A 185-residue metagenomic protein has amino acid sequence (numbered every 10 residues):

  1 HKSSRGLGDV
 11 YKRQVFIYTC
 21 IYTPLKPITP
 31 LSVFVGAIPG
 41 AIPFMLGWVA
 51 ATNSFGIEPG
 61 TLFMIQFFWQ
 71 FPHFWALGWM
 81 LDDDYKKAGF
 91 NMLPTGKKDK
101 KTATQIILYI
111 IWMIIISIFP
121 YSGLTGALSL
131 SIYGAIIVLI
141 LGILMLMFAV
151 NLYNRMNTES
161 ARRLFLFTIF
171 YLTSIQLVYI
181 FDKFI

Functional and structural regions predicted by a protein language model:
H1-Y11: Single conserved hydrophobic/aromatic residue that forms the stacking wall/gate of nucleotide- or nucleobase-binding
F16-I21, I65-D82, I114-S117, G142-L152: Transmembrane alpha-helical segments that form the membrane-embedded catalytic/substrate-channel core of multi-pass
T23-L31, W48-S54, T125-S129, T158: Membrane-interface helix caps and helix-loop-helix hairpins in membrane proteins
F34-V49, K100, F165-L177: Small-residue-rich segments of transmembrane alpha-helices in multi-pass membrane proteins, especially helix faces
M45-S54, M113-P120, Y171-I185: Hydrophobic alpha-helical transmembrane segments in multi-pass integral membrane proteins
F68-A127: Solvent-exposed interhelical
I118-I143: Short alpha-helical packing/oligomerization segments
L146-S174: Interfacial loop-to-transmembrane junctions
